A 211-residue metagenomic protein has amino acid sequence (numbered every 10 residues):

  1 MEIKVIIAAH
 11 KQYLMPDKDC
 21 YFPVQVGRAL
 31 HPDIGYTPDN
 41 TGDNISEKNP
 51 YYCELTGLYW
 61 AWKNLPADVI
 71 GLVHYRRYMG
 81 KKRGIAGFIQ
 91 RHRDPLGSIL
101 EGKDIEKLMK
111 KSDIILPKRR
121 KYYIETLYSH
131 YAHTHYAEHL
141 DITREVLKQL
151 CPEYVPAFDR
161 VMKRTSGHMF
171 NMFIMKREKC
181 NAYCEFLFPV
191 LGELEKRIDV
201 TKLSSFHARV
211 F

Functional and structural regions predicted by a protein language model:
M1-F211: ER/Golgi luminal nucleotide-sugar-dependent glycosyltransferases, focusing on the catalytic module
